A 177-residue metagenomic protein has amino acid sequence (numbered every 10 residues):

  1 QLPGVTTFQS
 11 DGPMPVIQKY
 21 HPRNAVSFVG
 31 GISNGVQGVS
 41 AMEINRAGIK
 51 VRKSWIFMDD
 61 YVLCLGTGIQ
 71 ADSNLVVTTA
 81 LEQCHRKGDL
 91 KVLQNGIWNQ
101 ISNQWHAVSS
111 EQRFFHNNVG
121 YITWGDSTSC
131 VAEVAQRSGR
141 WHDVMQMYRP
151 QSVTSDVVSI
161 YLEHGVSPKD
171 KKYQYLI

Functional and structural regions predicted by a protein language model:
Q1-W105, S110, V119: Catalytic and substrate-binding regions of extracellular carbohydrate-active enzymes, especially polysaccharide lyases
D89-K91, T123-G125, V131-V134: Short helix/loop capping segments that flank catalytic or ligand/cofactor-binding pockets
W105, S110, N117-T128, W141: Long, contiguous C-terminal modules that act as interaction/assembly or targeting platforms
C130-I177: Beta-strand-rich recognition/accessory modules
